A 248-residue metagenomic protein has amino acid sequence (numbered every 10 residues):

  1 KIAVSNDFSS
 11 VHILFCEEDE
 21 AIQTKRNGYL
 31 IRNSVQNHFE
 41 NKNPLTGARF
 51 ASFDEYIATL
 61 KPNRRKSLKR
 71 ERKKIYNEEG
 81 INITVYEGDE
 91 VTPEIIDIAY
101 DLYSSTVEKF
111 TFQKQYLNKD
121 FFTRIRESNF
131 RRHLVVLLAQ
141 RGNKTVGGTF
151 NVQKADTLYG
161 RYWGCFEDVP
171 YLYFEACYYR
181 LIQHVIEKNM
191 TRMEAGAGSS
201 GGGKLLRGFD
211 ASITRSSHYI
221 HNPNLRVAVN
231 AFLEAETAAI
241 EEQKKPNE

Functional and structural regions predicted by a protein language model:
K1, D168-Q183: Conserved acetyl-CoA-binding loop-helix of GNAT-fold acetyltransferases
K1-H12, D210-S212, R226-V229: An exposure/low-complexity boundary signal
I2-Y171, Y219: A conserved beta-strand-loop-helix scaffold within acyl/acetyltransferase catalytic domains
V4, Y76, I186-E187, L205: Anion (oxyanion) recognition and catalysis
N6-F15, V185-A197: Conserved GNAT acetyl-CoA-binding A-motif
T24-L60, R141, K188-E248: Active-site/acyl-donor-binding loops of N-acyltransferases
R64, F174, M193: Charged, low-complexity surface patches
A99, T145, Y159-G160, C177-V185 (+2 more regions): Extended, hydrophobic alpha-helical segments in both membrane/secreted and soluble proteins
